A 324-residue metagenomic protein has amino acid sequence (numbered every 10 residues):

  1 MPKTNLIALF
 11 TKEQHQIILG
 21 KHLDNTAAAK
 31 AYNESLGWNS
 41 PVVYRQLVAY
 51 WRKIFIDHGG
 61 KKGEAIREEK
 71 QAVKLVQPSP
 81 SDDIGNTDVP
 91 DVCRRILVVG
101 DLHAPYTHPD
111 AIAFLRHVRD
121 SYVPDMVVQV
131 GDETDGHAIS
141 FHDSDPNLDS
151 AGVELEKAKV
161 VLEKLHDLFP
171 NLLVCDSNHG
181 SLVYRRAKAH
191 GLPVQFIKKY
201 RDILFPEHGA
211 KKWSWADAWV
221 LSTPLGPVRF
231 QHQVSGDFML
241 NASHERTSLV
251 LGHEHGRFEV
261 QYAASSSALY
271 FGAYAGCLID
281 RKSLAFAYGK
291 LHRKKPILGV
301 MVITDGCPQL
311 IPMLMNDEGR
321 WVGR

Functional and structural regions predicted by a protein language model:
P2-N25: Short, amphipathic alpha-helical "recognition" segments used to contact nucleic acids or chromatin
T26-W38: DNA-recognition alpha helix
W38-I66: Major-groove recognition helix of helix-turn-helix-like DNA-binding domains
A72-P109, S121: Mobile, glycine- and charge-enriched loop segments and immediately flanking short secondary-structure elements within
R94-I96, M126-V128, V228-R229, S248-V250: Structural motif
V99, A104-E207: Core catalytic region of metal-dependent phosphoesterases/phosphodiesterases, especially metallo-beta-lactamase-like
H190-L221, E254, Y274-S283: Active-site-proximal loop/helix segment associated with metal-binding centers of metalloenzymes
P224-V322: Conserved beta-sheet core of the metallophosphoesterase superfamily
